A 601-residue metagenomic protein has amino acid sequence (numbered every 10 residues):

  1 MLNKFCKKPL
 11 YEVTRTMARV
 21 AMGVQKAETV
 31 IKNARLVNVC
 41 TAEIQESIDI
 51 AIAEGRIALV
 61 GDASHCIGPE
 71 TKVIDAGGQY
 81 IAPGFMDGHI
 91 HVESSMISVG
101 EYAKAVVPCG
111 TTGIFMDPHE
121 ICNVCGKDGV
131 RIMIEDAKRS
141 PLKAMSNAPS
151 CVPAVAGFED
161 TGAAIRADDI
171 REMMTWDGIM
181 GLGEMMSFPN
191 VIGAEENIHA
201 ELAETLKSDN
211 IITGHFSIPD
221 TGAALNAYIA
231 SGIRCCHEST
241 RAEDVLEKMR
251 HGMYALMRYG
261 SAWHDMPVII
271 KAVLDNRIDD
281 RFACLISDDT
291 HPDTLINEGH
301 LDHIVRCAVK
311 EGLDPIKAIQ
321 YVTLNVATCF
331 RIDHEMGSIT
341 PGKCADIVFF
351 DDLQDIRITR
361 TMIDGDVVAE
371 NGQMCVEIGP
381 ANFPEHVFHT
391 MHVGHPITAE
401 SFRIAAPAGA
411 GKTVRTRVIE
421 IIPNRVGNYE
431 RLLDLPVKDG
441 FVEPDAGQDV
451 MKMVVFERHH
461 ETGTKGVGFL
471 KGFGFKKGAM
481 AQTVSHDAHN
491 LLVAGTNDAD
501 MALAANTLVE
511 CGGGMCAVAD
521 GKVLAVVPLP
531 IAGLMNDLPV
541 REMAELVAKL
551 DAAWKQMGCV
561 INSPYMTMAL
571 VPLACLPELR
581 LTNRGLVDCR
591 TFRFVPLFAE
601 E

Functional and structural regions predicted by a protein language model:
M1-I48, I52-A53, A58, V107-C109 (+2 more regions): Active-site microenvironment of metallo-dependent hydrolases
L2-V20, Q25, G100-I211, V523-P528: Divalent-metal coordination cores built from histidine and acidic residues
M22-V24, E43-I44, C66-I67, A137-K138 (+12 more regions): Solvent-exposed alpha-helices and their adjacent loops that cap or buttress functional pockets in soluble metabolic
Q25-K32, E54, C66-M116: Replace "His-x-His-based motif
H91-E93, H119-I121, P149-A154, M185-F188 (+4 more regions): Active-site beta-loop-alpha junctions enriched in small/polar residues
G129, A164-E184, N190-M257, H264-L285 (+3 more regions): Histidine/acidic residue-rich metal-binding segments in metalloenzymes
